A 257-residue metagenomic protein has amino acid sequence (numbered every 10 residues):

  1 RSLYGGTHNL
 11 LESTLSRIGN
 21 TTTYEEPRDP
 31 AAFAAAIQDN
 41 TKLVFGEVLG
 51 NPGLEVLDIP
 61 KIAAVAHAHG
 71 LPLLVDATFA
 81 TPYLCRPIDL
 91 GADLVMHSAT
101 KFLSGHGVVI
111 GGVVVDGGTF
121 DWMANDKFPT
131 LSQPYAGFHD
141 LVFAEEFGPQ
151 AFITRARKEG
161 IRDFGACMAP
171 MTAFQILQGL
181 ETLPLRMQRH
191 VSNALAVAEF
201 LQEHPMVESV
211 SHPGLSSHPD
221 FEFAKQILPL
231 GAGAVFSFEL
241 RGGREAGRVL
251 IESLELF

Functional and structural regions predicted by a protein language model:
R1-M206: Conserved PLP-enzyme active-site core in the AAT-like
Q202, M206-F257: Conserved C-terminal alpha-helix-loop-beta "cap" of PLP-dependent enzymes that closes/shapes the active-site mouth
